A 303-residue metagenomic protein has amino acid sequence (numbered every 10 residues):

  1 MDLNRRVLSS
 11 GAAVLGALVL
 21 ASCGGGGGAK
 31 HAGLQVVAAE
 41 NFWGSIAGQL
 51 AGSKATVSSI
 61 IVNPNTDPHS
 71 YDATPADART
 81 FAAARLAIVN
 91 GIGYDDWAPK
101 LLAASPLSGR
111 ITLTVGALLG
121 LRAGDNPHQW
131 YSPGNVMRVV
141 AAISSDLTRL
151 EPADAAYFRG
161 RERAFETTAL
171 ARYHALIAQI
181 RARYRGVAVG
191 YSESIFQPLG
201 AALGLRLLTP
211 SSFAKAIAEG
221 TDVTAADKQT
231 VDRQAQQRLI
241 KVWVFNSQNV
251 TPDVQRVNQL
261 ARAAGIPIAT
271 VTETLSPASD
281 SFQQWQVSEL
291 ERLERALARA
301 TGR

Functional and structural regions predicted by a protein language model:
D2, S22-R303: Extracytoplasmic metal-acquisition and chelation regions
L3-S9: N-terminal export leaders
S9-C23: N-terminal export signals
